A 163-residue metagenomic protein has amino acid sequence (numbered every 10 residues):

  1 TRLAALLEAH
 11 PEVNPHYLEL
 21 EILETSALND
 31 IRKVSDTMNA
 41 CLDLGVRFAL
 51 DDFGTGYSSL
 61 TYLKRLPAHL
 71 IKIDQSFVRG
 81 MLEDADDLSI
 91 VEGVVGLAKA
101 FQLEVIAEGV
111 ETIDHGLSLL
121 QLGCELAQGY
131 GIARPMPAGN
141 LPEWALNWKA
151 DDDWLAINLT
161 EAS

Functional and structural regions predicted by a protein language model:
T1, K33-V34: Short glycine/threonine-rich loop-to-helix capping motif typified by GTGT followed within a few residues by an Asp-Pro
T1-E8, G116: Short, well-ordered amphipathic alpha-helices
L3, T37, V94: Aromatic/hydrophobic pocket-lining residues that form π-stacking "cages" and hydrophobic walls in ligand
A9, D43: Charged DNA-binding/catalytic regions of mobile-element recombinases
Y17-I31, L44-S163: EAL-family c-di-GMP phosphodiesterase catalytic domain
S35-M38, L42: Catalytic core of soluble alpha/beta enzymes
